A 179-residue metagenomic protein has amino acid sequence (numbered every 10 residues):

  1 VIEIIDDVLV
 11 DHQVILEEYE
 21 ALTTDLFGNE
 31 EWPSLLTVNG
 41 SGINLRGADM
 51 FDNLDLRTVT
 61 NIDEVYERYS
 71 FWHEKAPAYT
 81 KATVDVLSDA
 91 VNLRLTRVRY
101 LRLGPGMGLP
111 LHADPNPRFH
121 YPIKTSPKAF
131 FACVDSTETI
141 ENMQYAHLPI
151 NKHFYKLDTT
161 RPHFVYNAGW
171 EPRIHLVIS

Functional and structural regions predicted by a protein language model:
V1-L87: Non-heme Fe(II)/2-oxoglutarate
V84-P105: A short glycine-rich, His/Asp/Glu-containing loop-to-beta-strand
T96, P115-P117, P172: Residues that flank catalytic or metal-binding motifs in active/ligand-binding sites
R102, A113-A129: Short, conserved beta-strand element in jelly-roll/cupin
G106, N116-R118, T160: Short beta-strand-initiation
M107-L111: Short helix-to-loop capping/linker segments positioned immediately adjacent to catalytic or ligand/cofactor-binding
K128-S179: Catalytic core of Fe(II)/2-oxoglutarate
